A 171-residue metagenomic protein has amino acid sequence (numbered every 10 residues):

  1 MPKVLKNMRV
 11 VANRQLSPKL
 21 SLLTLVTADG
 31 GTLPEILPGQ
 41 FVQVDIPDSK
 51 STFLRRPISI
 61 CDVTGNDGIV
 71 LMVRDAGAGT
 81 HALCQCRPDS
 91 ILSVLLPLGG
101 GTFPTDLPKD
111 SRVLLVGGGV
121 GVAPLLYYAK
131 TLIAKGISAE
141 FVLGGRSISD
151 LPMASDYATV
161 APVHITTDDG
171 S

Functional and structural regions predicted by a protein language model:
M1-S90: Ferredoxin-reductase
A78-S171: FNR/FR-type flavoprotein reductase catalytic core
